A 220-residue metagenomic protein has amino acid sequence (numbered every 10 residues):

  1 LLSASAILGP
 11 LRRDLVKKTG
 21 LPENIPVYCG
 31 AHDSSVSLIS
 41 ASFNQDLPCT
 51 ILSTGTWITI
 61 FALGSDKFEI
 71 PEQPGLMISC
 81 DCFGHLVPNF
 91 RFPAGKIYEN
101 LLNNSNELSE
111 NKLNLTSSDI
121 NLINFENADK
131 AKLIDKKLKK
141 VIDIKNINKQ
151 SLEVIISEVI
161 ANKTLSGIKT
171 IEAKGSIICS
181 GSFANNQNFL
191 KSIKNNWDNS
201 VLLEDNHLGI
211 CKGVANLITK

Functional and structural regions predicted by a protein language model:
A4-L11: Short beta-strand to alpha-helix junction loop
R12-I178, N185-N196, L202-L208, K212-K220: Active-site core segments that coordinate phosphate-bearing ligands/cofactors across diverse enzyme families
